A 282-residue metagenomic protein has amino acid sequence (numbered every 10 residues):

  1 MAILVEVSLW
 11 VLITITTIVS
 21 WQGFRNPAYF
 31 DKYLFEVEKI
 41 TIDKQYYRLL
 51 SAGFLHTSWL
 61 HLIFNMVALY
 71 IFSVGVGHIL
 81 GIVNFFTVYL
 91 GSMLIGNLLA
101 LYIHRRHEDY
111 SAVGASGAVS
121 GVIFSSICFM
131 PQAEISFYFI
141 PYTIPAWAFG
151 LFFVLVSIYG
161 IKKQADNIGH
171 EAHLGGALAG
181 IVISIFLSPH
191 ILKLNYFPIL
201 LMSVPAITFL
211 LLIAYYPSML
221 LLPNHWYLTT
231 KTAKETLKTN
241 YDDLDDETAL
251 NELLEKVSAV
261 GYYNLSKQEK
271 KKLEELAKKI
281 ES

Functional and structural regions predicted by a protein language model:
M1-L244: A detector for small-residue-rich transmembrane helices and their helix-helix packing motifs
T229-S282: C-terminal regulatory/interaction regions
